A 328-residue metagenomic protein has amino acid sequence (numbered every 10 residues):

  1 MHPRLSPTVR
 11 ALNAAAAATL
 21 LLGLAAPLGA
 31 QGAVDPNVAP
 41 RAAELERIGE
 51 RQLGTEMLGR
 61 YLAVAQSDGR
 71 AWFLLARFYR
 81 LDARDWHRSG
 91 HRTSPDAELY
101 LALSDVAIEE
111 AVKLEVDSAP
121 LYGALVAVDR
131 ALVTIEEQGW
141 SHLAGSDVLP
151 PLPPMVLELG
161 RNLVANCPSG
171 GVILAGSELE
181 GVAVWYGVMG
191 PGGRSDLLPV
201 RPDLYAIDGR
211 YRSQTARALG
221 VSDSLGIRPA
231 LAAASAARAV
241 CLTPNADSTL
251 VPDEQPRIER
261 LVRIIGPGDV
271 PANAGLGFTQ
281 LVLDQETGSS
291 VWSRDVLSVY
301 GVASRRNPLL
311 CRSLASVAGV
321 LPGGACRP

Functional and structural regions predicted by a protein language model:
H2-A16: Bacterial N-terminal signal peptides that target proteins for export
N13-A25: Bacterial N-terminal signal peptides
A26-A30: Sec/Tat signal peptide C-region and signal peptidase I cleavage site
Q31-G170, V182, G187-P328: ER/secretory pathway lumenal C-terminal domains and tails of membrane proteins involved in glycoprotein biogenesis
